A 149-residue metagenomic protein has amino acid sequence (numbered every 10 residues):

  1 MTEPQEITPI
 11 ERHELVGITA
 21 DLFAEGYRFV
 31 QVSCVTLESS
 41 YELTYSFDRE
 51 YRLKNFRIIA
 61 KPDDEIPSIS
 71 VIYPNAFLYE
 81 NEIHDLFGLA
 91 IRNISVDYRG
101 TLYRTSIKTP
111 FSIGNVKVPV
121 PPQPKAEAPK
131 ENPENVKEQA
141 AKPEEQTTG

Functional and structural regions predicted by a protein language model:
M1-G149: Terminal low-complexity/charged segments
